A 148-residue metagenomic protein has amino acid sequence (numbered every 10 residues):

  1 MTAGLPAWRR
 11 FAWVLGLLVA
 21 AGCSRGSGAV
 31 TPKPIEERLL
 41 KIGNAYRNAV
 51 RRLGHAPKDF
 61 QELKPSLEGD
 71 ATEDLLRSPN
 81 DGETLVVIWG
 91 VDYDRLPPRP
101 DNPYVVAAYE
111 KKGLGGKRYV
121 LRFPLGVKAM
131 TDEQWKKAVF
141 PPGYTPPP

Functional and structural regions predicted by a protein language model:
M1-A21: Sec-dependent bacterial lipoprotein signal peptides
C23-G90, D94-L96, L114, V127-P148: Conserved hydrophobic/amphipathic alpha-helical signal-anchor segments
P34, P100-D101, R122: A generic fold-level signal
Y46, Y104, R118-Y119: Small-molecule pocket liners
L96-P98, Y119: Short secondary-structure boundary/capping segments
D101-A107: Short, hydrophobic/aromatic-rich segments at coil-to-beta transitions
E110-K111: Short, well-ordered junction/capping motifs at the entry into regular secondary structure
K117-G126: Active-site and channel-lining beta-strand-loop segments that bind or position nucleotide-derived/phosphorylated
